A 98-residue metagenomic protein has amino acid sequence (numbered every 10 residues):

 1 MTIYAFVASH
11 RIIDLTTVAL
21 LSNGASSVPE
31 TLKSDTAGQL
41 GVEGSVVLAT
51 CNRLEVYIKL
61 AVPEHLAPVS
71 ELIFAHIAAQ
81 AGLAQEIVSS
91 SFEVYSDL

Functional and structural regions predicted by a protein language model:
M1-L98: N-terminal ligand-binding/catalytic initiation module
